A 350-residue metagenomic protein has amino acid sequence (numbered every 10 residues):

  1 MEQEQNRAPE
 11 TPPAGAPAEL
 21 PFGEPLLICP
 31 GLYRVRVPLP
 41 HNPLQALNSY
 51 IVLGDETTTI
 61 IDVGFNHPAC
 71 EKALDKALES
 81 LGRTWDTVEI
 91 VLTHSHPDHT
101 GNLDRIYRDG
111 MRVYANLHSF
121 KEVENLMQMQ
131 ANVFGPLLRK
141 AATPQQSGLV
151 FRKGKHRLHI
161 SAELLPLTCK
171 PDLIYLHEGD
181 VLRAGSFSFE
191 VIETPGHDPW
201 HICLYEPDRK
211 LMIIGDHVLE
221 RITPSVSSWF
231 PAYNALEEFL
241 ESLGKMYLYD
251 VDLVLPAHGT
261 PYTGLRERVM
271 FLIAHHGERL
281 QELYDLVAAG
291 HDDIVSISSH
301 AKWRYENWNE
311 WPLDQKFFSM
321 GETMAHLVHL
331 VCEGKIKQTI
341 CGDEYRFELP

Functional and structural regions predicted by a protein language model:
E2-E19, D285-P350: C-terminal regulatory/interaction regions
N6-R7, P30-V37, H159-L165, G185-F187: Short Pro/Gly-enriched beta-strand edge/turn motifs at strand-loop
F22-W85, C203-G215, E220: Conserved beta-strand hairpin/beta-sheet module of binuclear metal-dependent hydrolase folds, prominently
G31, H258, L283, L330: Residue-level signal for inorganic ion chemistry
T58, F65-P68, L158-L173, V181 (+1 more regions): Metallo-beta-lactamase
N66-E71, A77-L182: Active-site HxH/HxHxD metal-binding segment of metal-dependent hydrolases
A73, L81, S95, H99-T100 (+1 more regions): Active-site/pore-lining binding-face segments in mid-to-C-terminal subdomains
T93-H99, H197, H258, H326: Histidine-centered divalent metal-coordination motifs
